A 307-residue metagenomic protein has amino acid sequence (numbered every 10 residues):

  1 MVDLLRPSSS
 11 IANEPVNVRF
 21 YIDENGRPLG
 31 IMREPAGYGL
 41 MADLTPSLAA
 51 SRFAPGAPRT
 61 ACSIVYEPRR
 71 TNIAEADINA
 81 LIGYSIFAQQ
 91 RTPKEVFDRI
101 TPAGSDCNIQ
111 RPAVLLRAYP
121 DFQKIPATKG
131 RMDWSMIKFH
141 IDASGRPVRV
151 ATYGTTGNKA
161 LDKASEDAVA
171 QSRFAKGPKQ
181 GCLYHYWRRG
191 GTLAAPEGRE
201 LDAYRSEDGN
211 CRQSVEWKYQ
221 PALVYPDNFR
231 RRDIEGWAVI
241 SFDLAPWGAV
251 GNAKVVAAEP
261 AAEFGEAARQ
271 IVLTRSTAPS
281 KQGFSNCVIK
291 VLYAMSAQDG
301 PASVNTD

Functional and structural regions predicted by a protein language model:
M1-D307: Charge-biased low-complexity segments
